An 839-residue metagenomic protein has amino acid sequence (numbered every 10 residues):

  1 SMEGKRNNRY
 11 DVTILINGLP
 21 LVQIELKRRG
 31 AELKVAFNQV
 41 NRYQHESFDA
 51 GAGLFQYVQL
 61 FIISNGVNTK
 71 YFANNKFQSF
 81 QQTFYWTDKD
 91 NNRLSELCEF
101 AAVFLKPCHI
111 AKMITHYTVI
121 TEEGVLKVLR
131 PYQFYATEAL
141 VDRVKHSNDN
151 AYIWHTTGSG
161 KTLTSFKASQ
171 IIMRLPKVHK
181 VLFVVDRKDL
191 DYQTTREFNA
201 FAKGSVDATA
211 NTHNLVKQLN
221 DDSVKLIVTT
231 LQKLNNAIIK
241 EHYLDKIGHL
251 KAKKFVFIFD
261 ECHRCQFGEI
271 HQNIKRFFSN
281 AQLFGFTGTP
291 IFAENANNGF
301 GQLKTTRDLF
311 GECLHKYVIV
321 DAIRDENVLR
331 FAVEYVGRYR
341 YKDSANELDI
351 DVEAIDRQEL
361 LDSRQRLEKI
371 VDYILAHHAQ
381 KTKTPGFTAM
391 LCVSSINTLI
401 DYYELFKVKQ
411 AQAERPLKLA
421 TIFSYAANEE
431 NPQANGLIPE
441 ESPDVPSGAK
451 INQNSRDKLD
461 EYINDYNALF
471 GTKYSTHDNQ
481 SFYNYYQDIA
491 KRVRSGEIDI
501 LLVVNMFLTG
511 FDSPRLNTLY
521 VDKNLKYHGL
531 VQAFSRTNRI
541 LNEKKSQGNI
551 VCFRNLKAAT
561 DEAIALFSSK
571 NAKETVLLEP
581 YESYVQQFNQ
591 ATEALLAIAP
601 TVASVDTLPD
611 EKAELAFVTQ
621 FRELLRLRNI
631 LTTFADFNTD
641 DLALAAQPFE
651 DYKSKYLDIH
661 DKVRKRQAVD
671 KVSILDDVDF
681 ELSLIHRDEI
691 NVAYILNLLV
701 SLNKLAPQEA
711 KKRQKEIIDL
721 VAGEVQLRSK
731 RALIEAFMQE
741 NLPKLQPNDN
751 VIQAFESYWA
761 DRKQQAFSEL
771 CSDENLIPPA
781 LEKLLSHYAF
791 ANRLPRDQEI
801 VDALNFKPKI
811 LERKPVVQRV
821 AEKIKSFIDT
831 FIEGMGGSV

Functional and structural regions predicted by a protein language model:
S1-K180, D189-G204, D222-K225, Q232 (+2 more regions): ATP-dependent helicase/translocase motor core
L33-A36, Q232-R357, L508-S569, K573: Signature of the SF2 helicase/ATPase Hel1-core->accessory helical subdomain module
H45-F55, A411-E414, R536-Q547: Arginine/glycine-rich "motif VI" loop of SF2 helicases in the C-terminal RecA-like domain
I62-S64, I227-T230, F257, Q282-T287 (+1 more regions): Structural recognition of the conserved hydrophobic beta-strand(s) that form the central parallel beta-sheet of P-loop
D149, R174, Y192, A210 (+4 more regions): Catalytic cores and motor modules of nucleic-acid processing enzymes
Y152, K180, T195, F201-V216 (+3 more regions): Conserved RecA-like helicase motor-core motifs
S223-A237, F482, S495-T509: Conserved two-lobed SF2 helicase motor
Q358-I500: Conserved C-terminal RecA-like helicase domain
